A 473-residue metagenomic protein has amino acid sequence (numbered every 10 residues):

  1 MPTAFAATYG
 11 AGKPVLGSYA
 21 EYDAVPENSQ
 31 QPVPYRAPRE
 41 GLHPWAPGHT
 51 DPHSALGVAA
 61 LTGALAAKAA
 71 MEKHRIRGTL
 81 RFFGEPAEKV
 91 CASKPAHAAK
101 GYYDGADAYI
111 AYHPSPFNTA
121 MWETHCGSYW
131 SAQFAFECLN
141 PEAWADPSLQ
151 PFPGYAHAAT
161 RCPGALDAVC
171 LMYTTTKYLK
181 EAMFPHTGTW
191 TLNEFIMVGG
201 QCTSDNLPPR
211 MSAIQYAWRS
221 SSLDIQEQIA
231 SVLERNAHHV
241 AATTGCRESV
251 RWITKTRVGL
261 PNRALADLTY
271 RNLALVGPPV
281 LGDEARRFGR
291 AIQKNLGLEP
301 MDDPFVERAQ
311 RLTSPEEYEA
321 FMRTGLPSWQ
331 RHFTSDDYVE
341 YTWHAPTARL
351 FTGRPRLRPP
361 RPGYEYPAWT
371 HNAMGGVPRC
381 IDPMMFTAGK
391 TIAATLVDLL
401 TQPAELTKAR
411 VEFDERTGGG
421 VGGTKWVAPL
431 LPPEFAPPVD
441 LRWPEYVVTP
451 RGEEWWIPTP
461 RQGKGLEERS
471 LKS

Functional and structural regions predicted by a protein language model:
M1-H49, S54, V58-G78: Acidic/His- and Gly-rich active-site-bordering loop/insert found across diverse amide/peptide-bond hydrolases
V25, E40-A46, S54, A70-F195 (+3 more regions): Histidine/acidic-residue-rich, glycine-tolerant segments that coordinate divalent metal ions
N28-P38, H125-S128, P360-A368: Short, flexible, mixed-charge acidic loops at enzyme active sites
A59-A67, V169-M172, T176, G389-L396: Buried hydrophobic packing segments
N140-E142, W218-I225, T256-R257, I381 (+1 more regions): A generic structural motif
D146-L149, Y155-L207, S220-R251, V258-E307: Acidic-enriched catalytic cores of C-N bond-cleaving enzymes acting on peptides and small amides
T256-S473: An extended, acidic, His-containing surface patch that forms the Zn2+-binding/catalytic region of metallohydrolases
